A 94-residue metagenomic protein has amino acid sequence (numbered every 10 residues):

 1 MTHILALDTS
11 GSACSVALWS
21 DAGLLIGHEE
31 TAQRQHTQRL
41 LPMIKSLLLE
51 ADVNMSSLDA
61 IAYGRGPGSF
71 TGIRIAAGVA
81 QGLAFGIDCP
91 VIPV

Functional and structural regions predicted by a protein language model:
M1-R65: N-terminal beta-alpha supersecondary unit
W19, L41-P42, T71, I92-V94: A short linear-motif detector with a strong N-terminal bias
L49-S56, A84-V94: Phosphate-handling active-site elements
G64-P90: DPxDG-like acidic metal-binding loop motif
